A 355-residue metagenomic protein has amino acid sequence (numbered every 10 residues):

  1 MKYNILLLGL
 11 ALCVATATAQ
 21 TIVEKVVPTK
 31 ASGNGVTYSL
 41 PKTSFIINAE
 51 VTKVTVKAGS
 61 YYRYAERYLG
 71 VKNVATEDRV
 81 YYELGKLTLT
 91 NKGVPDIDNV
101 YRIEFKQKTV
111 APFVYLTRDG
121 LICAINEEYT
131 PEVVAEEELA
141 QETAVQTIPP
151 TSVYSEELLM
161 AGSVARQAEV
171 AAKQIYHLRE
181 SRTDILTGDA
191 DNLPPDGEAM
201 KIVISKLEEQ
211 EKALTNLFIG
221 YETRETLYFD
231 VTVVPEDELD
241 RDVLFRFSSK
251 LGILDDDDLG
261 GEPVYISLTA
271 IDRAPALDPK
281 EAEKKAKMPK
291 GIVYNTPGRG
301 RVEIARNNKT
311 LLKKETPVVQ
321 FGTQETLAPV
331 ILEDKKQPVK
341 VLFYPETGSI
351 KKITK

Functional and structural regions predicted by a protein language model:
N4-C13: Sec-dependent N-terminal signal peptides
A15-A19: Sec/Tat signal peptide C-region and signal peptidase I cleavage site
Q20-K355: N-terminal amphipathic/basic membrane-interacting segments and domains, especially the gasdermin N-terminal
